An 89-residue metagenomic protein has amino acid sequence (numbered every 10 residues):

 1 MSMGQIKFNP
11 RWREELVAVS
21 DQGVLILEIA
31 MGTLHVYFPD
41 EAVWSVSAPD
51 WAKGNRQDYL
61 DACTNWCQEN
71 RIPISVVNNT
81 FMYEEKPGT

Functional and structural regions predicted by a protein language model:
S2-T33: Amphipathic, interaction-prone secondary-structure segments
G4, T33-L34, N55, N79: A general marker of short, structured functional hotspots
M31-H35, P39-E41: The feature marks short-to-medium sequence segments in extracytoplasmic or secretory-pathway proteins
P39-T89: Acidic, low-complexity intrinsically disordered segments
